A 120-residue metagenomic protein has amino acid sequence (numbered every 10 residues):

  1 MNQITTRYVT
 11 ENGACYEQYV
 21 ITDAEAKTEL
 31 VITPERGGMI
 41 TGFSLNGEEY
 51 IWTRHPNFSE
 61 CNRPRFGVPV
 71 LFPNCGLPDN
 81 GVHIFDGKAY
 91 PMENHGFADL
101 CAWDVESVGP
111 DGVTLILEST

Functional and structural regions predicted by a protein language model:
M1-T120: Surface-exposed acidic/polar loop and edge beta-strand patches at domain peripheries
